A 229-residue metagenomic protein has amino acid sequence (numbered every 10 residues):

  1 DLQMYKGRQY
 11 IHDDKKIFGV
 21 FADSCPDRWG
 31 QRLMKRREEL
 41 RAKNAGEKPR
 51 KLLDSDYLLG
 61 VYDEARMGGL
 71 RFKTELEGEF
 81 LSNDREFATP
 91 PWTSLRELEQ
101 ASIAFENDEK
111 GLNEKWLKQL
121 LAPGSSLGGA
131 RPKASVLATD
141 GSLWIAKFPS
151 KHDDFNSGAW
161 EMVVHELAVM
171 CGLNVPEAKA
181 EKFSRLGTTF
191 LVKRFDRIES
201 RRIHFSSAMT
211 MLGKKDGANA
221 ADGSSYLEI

Functional and structural regions predicted by a protein language model:
D1-I229: Phosphate/dinucleotide-binding and metal-coordinating scaffold of catalytic cores in nucleotide-dependent enzymes
